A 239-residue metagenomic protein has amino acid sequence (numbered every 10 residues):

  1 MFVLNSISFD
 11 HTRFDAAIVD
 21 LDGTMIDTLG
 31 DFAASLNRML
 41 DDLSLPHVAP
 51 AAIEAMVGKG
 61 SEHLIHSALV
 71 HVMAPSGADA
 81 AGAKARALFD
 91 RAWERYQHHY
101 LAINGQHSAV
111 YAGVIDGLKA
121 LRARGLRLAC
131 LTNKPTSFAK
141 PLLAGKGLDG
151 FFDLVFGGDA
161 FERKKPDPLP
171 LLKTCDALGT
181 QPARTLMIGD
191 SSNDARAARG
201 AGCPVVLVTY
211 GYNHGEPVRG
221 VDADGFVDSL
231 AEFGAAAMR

Functional and structural regions predicted by a protein language model:
M1-D15, A51, K119, P135-T136 (+1 more regions): Asp-based, Mg2+/Mn2+-dependent phosphohydrolase catalytic module
F2-D116, R124, P135-S137: N-terminal helical cap/lid subdomain that shapes the substrate entry/recognition surface in HAD-like hydrolases
I18-D20, L131, I188: Generic enzyme active-site microenvironment
M39, Q97-Y100, N104-Q106, A129 (+3 more regions): Hydrophobic, well-ordered secondary-structure segments that either form specific early membrane-associated helices used
R127-A129, P204: Proline-centered loop/turn at the N-terminus of a beta-strand
